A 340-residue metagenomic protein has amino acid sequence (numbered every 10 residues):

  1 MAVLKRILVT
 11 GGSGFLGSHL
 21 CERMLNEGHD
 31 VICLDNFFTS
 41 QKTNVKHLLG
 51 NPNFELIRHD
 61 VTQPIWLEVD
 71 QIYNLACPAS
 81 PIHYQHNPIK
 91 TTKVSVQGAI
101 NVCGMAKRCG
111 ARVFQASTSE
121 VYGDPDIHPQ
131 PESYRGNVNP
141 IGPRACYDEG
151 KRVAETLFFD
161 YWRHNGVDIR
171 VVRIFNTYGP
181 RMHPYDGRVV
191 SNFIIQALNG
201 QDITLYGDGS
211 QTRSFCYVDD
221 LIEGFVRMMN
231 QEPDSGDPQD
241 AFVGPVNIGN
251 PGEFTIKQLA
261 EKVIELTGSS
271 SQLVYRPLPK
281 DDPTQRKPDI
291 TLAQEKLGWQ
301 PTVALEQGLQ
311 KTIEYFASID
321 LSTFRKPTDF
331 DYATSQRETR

Functional and structural regions predicted by a protein language model:
M1-T177, A197, I222-F225, K311 (+1 more regions): N-terminal Rossmann-like NAD(P)+-binding domain of SDR-like oxidoreductases, especially those catalyzing
L20, N26, H59, N176 (+1 more regions): C-terminal substrate-binding subdomain of Rossmann-fold SDR/epimerase-dehydratase oxidoreductases
N36, C77-P78, T118, P180 (+3 more regions): Conserved donor-binding loops in enzymes that form glycosidic bonds
G50, D126, M182-D186, G252 (+2 more regions): Residue-level signature of the cytosolic catalytic core of signaling kinases
V69, A99, E155, V190-S191 (+3 more regions): A general structural signal for well-ordered alpha-helical segments in protein cores
T92, M182-D186, S214: Nucleotide-sugar-dependent glycosyltransferase donor-binding/catalytic pocket residues
S95, G150, D186-G187, R286: Short, conserved glycine- and acidic-residue-centered signature motifs in active-site or ligand-binding loops
